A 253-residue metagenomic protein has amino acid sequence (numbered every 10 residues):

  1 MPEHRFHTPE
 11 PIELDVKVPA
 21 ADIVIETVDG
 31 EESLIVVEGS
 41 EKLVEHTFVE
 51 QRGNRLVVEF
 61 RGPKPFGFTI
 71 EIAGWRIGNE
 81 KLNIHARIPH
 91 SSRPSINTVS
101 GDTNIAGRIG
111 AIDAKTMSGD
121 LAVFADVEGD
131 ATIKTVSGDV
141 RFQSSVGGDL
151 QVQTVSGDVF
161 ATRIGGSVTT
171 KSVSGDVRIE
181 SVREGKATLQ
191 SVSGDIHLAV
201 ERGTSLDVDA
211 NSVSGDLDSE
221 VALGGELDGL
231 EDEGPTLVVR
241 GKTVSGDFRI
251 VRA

Functional and structural regions predicted by a protein language model:
M1-A253: Intrinsically disordered, low-complexity terminal regions
